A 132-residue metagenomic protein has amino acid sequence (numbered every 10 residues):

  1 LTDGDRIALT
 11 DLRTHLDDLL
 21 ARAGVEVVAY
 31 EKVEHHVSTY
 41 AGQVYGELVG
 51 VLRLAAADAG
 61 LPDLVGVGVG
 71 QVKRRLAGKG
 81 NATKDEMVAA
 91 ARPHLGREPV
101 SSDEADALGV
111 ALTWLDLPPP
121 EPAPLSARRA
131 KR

Functional and structural regions predicted by a protein language model:
L1-R132: Phosphate- and other anionic-substrate recognition elements at nucleic-acid/protein interfaces
